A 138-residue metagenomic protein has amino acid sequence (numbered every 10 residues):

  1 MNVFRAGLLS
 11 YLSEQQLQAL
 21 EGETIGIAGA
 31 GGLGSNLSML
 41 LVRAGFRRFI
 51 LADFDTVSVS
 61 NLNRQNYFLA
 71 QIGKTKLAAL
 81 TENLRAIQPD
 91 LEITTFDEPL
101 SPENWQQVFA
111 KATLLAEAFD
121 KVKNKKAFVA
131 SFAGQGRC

Functional and structural regions predicted by a protein language model:
M1-I25: N-terminal charged helix/coil linker that caps or initiates catalytic domains
L20, F109-A110: A short, aliphatic-rich alpha-helical micro-motif
I27-A30, L51: Hydrophobic Val/Ile/Leu positions in short beta-strands of Rossmann-like dinucleotide-binding domains
L33: Hydrophobic/small residue at the entry helix of a nucleotide-binding pocket
R43-R48: Conserved S-adenosyl-L-methionine
L51-I87: Glycine-rich phosphate-binding loop and adjoining beta1-alpha1-beta2 segment of Rossmann-like nucleotide-binding folds
D97-N104: Conserved SAM/SAH-binding loop
L114-C138: ADP-ribose/adenylate-binding Rossmann-like module
